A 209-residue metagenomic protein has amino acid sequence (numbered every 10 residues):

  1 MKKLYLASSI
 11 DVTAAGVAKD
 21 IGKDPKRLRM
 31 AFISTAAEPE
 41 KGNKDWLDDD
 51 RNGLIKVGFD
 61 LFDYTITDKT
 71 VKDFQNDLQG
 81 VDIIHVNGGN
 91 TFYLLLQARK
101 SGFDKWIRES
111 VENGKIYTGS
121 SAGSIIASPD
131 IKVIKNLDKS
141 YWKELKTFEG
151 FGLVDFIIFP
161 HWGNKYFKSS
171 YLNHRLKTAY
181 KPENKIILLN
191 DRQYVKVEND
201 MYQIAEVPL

Functional and structural regions predicted by a protein language model:
M1-K26, F32-D48, V133-L209: C-terminal and late-domain segments of enzyme folds
L6, D63, H85-V86, Y117-S120 (+1 more regions): General beta-strand structural signal in soluble alpha/beta enzymes
S9-A14, I66-K69, S101: Short beta->alpha connector loops
A37-R99: Portal/gating segments that form or line small-molecule/metal binding sites
G58, V81, G114, V154-D155 (+1 more regions): Short, well-ordered alpha-helix to beta-strand connector turns
D77, S101-G114: Catalytic-core regions built around general acid/base machinery
H85-G88, V111-P129: Catalytic nucleophile loop
F92, S124-A127, Y194-K196: Short, active-site-adjacent cap segments at secondary-structure transitions
